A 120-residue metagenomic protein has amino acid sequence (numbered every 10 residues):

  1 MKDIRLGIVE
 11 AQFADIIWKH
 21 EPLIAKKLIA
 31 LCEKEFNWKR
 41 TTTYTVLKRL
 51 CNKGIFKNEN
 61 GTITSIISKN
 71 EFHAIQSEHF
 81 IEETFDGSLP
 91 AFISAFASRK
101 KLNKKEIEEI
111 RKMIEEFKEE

Functional and structural regions predicted by a protein language model:
M1-I16, E71-F72, E120: Short alpha-helical segments that sit at the start of domains
I8-D15, K26, T41, I110: Short alpha-helical elements of helix-turn-helix
I17-E21: Short helix-to-turn junction characteristic of helix-turn-helix DNA-binding domains, especially the helix
P22-C32: Short acidic, hydrophobic short linear motifs in intrinsically disordered regions
Y44-K48: Short, hydrophobic-biased segments on the C-terminal half of alpha helices that form "recognition helices"
C51-G61: A short, conserved structural fragment
G61-S68: Minor-groove-contacting beta-hairpin "wing" of winged helix-turn-helix DNA-binding domains
I75-E119: Amphipathic alpha-helical dimerization/coiled-coil segments that flank or bridge DNA-binding/regulatory modules
